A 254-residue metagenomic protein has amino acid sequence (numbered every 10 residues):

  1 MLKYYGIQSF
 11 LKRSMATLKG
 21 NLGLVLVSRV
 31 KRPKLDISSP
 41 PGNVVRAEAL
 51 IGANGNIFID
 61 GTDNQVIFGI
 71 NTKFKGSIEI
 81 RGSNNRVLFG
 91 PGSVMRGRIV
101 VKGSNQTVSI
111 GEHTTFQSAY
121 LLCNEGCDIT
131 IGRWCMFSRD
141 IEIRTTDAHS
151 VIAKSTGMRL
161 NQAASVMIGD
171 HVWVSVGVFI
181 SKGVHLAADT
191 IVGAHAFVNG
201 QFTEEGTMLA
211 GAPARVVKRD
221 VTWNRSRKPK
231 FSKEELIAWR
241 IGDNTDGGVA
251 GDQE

Functional and structural regions predicted by a protein language model:
M1-N71, W134, D140, A148-V151 (+4 more regions): Terminal amphipathic alpha-helical/low-complexity segments used for targeting or macromolecular assembly
I57-I59, D63-H185, A196, Q201-F202 (+2 more regions): Flexible, glycine/small-residue-enriched loop-and-beta-strand segment within the central core of proteins
